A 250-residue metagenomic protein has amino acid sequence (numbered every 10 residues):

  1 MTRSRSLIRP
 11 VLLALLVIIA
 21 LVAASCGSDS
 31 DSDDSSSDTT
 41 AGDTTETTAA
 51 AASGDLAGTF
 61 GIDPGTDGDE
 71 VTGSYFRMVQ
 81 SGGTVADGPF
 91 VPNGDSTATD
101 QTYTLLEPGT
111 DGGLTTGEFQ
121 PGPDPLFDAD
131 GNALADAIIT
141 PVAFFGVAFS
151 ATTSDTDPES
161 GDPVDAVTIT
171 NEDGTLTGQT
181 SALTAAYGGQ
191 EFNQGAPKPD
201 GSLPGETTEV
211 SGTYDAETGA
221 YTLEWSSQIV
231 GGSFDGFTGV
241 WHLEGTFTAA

Functional and structural regions predicted by a protein language model:
M1-A24: Sec-dependent bacterial lipoprotein signal peptides
A23-S37: Bacterial lipoprotein signal-peptidase II cleavage site
D33-A49: Extracellular mucin-like PTS domains
A49-G109, W225-A250: N-terminal segment immediately downstream of the Sec signal-peptide cleavage site in secreted/extracellular proteins
Q80-V210: Predominantly extracellular/secreted and cell-surface proteins with exposed, flexible low-complexity segments
T168-L176, S211-A220, F247-A250: A short, structured loop/turn motif at beta-sheet edges
T184-A186, P197-T213, A220-T222, S226-S233 (+2 more regions): Surface-exposed extracytoplasmic segments
